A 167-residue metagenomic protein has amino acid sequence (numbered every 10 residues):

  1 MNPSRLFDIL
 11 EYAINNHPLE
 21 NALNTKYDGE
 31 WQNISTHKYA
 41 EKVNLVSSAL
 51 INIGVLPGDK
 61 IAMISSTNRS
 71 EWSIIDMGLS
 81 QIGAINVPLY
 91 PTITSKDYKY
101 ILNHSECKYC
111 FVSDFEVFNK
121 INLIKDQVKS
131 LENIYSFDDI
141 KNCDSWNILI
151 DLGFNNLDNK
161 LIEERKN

Functional and structural regions predicted by a protein language model:
M1-S4, C143-N167: Flexible, low-complexity linker/hinge segments
N2-A22, E41: A short N-terminal helical cap/helix-turn-helix that marks the beginning of AMP-binding/adenylate-forming
N15, I51, S80, N103: Short polybasic/polar patches that bind polyanions
N15, N52-V55, L123-S130: Secondary-structure boundary motif
L19, L23-S70, I75-M77, T94-K99 (+1 more regions): Conserved AMP-binding/adenylate-forming core of the ANL superfamily
G58-D59, V87, C110, L157: A local structural micro-motif
Q81-D151: Structural core segment of the AMP-binding/adenylate-forming
